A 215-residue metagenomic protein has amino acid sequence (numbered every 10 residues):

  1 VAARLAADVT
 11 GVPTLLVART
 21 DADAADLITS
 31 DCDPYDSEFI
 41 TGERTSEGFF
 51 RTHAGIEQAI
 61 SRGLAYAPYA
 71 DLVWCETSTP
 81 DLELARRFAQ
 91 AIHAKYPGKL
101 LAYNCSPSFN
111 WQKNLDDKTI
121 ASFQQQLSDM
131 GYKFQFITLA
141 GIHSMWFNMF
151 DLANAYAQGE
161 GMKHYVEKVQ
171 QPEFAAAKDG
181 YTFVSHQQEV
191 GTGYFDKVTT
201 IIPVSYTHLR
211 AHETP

Functional and structural regions predicted by a protein language model:
V1-G98, A121-Q126, M130: Alpha/beta enzyme core
A89-T182: Catalytic-face loop-and-helix region of soluble metabolic enzyme cores
H186-E189: Classical nucleotidyltransferase
Y194-K197: C-terminal accessory extensions appended to soluble enzyme cores
T200: Active-site-proximal, glycine-rich beta->alpha crossover segments in alpha/beta enzymes that shape flexible
T207-T214: Conserved small/polar residues in nucleotide/adenosyl-binding loops
